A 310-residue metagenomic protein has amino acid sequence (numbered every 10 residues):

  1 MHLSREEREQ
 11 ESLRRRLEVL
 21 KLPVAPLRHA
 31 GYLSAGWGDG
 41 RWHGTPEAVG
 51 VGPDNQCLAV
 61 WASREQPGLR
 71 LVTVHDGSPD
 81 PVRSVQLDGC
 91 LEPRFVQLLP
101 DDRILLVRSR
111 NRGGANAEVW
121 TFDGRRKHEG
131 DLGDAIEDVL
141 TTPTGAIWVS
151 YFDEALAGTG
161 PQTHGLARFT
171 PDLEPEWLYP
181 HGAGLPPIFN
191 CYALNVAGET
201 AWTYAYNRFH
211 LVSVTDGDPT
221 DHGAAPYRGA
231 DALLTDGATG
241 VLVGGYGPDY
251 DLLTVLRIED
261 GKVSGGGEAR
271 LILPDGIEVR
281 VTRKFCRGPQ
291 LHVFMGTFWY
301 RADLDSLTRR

Functional and structural regions predicted by a protein language model:
M1-Q56, V60-V74, L178-I188, A193 (+6 more regions): Sequence/structural signature of beta-propeller modules and their immediately flanking N-terminal secretory/stalk
H29-G40, D80-G89, G124-D131, P175-L185 (+2 more regions): A short beta-strand motif characteristic of beta-propeller blades
G38-D54, L87-D101, D131-P143, G184-N195 (+2 more regions): Repeated scaffold domains used in trafficking and secretory/extracellular systems, primarily beta-propellers
C57, I104-L105, I147, A201 (+2 more regions): Hydrophobic beta-strand positions that form the internal "hydrophobic ladder" of WD40/Gbeta-like beta-propeller blades
V60-R64, R108-R110, W148-H164: Short, conserved, GDST-rich strand-edge loop motifs in beta-rich repeat architectures
P67-D138: Long, mid-chain structured domain cores
R70-G77, N116-F122, P161-E174, L253-G261: Beta-propeller blade signature
G223-A269: Loop/turn-rich, solvent-exposed surfaces of beta-rich toroidal or solenoidal domains
